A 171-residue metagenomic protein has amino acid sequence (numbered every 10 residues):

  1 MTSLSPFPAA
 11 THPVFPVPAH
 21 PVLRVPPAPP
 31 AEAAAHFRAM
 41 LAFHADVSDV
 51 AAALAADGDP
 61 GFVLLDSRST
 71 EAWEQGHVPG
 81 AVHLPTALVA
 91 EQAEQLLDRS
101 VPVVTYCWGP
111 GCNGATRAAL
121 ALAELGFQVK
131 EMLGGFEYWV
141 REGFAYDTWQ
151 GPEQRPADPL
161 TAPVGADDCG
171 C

Functional and structural regions predicted by a protein language model:
M1-V63, S69-Q75, W149-C171: Flexible, polar/low-complexity N-terminal or interdomain linker segments that lie immediately upstream of folded
V50, D66, A81, L122: Terminal peptide-recognition signature
G58-L64, P79-G80, P102, Q128: Short active-site oxyanion
W73-P79, W139: Short loop/helix-cap segments at secondary-structure boundaries that form the rim of catalytic
H77, A93, G143: Short, flexible helix/strand-to-coil boundary loops that buttress conserved ligand/catalytic motifs in alpha/beta
V82, S100, Y146-Q150: Short, hinge-like loop/turn segments at secondary-structure boundaries
L84-E91: Glycine-rich, highly charged phosphate/nucleotide-binding loops
A93-V140: Catalytic cysteine-centered active loop of the rhodanese-like fold, especially the PTP/DSP P-loop
